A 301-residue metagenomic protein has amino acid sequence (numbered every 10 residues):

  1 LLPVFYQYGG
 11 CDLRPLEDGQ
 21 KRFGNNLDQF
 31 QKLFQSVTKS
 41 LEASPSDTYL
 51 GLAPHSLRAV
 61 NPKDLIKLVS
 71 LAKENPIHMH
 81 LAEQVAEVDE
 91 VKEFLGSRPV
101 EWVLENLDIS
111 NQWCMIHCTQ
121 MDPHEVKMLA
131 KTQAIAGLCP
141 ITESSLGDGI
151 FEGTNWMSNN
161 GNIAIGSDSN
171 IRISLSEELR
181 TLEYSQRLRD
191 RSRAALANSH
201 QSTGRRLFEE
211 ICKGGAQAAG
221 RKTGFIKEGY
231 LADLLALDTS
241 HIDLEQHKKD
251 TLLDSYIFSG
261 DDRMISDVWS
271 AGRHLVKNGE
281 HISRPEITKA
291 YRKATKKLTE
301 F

Functional and structural regions predicted by a protein language model:
L1-C118: Metal-coordinating catalytic core of metallo-dependent amide/deamination hydrolases
L52, H80, L129, A136 (+4 more regions): Conserved, mostly hydrophobic/aromatic
A53-R58, S144, L196-A197: Conserved short loop/turn motifs at secondary-structure junctions
N61-K73, A130-P140, R292, K296: Short, electropositive alpha-helical surface patch
V85-S97, E125-A130, G147-W156, I171-D190: Histidine/acidic-residue-rich catalytic or RNA/ligand-binding cores of hydrolases and nuclease-related proteins
E105-Q112, T154-H241: His/Asp/Glu-enriched, well-ordered alpha-helical/loop segment that forms or immediately abuts the divalent-metal
M115, Q120-P123, C139-I150, S169 (+1 more regions): C-terminal active-site-proximal or functional interface alpha/beta core segments in diverse enzymes
R206-F301: Active-site microenvironment of metallo-dependent hydrolases
